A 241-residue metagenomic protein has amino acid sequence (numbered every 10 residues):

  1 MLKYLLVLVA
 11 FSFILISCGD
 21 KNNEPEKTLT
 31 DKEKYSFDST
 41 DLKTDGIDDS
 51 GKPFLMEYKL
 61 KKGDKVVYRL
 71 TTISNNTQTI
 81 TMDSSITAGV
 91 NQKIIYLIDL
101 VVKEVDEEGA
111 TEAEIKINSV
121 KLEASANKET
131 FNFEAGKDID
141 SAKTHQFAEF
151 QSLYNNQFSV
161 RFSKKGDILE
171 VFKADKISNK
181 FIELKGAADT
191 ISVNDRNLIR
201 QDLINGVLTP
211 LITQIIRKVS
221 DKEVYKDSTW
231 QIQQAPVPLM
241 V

Functional and structural regions predicted by a protein language model:
M1-L5, G19-D20: Positively charged n-region of N-terminal signal peptides that target proteins for export
L8-S12: Alpha-helical transmembrane segments
I14-S17: C-terminal motif of bacterial Sec signal peptides marking the signal peptidase cleavage site
D20-V241: Signature of exported/secreted
